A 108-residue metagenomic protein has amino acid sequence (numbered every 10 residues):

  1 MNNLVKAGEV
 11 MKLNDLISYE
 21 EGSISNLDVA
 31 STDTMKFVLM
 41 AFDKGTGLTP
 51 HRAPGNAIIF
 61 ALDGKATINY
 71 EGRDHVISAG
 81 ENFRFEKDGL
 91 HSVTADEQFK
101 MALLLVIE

Functional and structural regions predicted by a protein language model:
M1-T34, N69: A short, N-terminal "cap"/entry segment at the start of jelly-roll beta-barrel domains of the cupin/DSBH fold
S23, K36-A53: Conserved short histidine dyad/triad with adjacent acidic residue
T32, D43, A53, A61 (+2 more regions): A short, compositionally biased micro-patch
L39, I58, R73-H75: Short, surface-exposed secondary-structure edge patches
G55-T67: Glycine- and acidic-residue-biased ligand/ion/polar-headgroup-sensing regions
L62-D63, S78-A79, E97: A cytosolic small-molecule/anion-sensing beta-strand core signal
G72-K87: Short acidic-glycine-tyrosine-enriched beta hairpin
K87-E108: Ligand-binding loop in jelly-roll beta-barrel domains
